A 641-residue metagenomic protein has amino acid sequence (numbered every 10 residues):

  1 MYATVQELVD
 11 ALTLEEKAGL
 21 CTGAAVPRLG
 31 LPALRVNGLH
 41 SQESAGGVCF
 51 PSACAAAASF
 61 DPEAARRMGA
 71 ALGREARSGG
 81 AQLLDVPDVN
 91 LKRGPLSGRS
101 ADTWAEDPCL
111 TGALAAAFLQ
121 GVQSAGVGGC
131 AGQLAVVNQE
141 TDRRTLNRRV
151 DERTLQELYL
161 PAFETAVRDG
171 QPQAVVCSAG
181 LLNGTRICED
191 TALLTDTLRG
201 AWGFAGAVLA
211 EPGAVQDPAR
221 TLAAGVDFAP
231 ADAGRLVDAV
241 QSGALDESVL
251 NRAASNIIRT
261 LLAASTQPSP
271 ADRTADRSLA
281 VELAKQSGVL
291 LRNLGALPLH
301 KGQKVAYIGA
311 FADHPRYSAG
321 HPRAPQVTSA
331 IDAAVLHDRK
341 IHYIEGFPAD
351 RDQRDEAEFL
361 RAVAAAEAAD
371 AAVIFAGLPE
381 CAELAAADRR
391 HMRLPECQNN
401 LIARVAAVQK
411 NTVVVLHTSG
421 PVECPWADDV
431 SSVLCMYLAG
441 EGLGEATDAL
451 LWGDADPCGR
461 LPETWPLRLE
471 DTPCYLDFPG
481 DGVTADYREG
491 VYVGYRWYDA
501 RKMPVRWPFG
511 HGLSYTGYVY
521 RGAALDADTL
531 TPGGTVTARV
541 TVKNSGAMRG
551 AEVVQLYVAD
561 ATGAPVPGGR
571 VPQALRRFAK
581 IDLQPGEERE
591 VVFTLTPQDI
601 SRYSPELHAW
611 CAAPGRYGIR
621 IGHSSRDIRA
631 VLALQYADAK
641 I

Functional and structural regions predicted by a protein language model:
M1-P605, A609-R626, K640-I641: Glycoside hydrolase catalytic-domain context in secreted enzymes
D627-L632: Extracellular and select intracellular beta-sandwich modules with Ser/Thr-enriched, small-residue motifs on
A633-I641: Short beta-strand edge segments in extracellular beta-sheet folds
